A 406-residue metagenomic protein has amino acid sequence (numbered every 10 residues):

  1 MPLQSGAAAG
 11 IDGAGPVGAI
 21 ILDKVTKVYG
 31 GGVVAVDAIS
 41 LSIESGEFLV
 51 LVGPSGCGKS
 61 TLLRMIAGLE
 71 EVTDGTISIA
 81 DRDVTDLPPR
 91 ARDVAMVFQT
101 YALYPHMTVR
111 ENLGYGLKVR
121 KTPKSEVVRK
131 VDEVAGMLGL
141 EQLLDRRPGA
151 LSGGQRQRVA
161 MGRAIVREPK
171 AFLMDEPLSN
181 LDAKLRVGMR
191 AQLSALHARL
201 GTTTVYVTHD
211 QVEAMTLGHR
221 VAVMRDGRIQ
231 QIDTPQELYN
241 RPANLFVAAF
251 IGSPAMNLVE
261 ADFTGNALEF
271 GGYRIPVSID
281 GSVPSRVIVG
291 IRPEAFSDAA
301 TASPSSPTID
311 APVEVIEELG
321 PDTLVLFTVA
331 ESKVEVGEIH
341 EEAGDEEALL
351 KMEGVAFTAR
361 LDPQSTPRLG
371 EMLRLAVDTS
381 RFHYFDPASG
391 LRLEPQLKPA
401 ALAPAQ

Functional and structural regions predicted by a protein language model:
P2-L3, N266-Q406: Non-catalytic connector elements of ABC transporters
I21, S42, S78, R374-A376: ABC ATPase nucleotide-binding domain
I39-V50: Pre-Walker A (P-loop) beta-loop-beta motif of ABC nucleotide-binding domains
V52-P54: The feature captures the beta-strand-to-loop junction immediately N-terminal to the Walker
A67: Helix-to-loop junction immediately C-terminal to a conserved catalytic motif
T76-S78, R82, R228: ATP-binding/catalytic-site motifs of ATP-hydrolyzing domains
D86-F246, F250: ABC ATPase nucleotide-binding domains
